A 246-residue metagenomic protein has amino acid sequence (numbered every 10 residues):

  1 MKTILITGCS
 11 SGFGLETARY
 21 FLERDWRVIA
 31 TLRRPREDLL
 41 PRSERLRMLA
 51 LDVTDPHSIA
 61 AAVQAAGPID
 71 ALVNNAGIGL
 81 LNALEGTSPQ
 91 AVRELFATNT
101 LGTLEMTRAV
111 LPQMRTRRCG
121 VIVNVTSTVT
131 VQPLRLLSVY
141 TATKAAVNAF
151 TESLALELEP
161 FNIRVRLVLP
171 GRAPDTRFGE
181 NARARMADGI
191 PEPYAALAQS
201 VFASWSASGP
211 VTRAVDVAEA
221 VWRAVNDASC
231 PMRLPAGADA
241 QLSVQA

Functional and structural regions predicted by a protein language model:
S10, G14, A18: N-terminal Rossmann NAD(P)H-binding glycine-rich loop of SDR-like oxidoreductase domains
A50-A61, P89-Q90: The beta1-alpha1 cofactor-binding region of Rossmann-like NAD(H)/NADP(H)-dependent oxidoreductases
A83-L84, A91-R93: Substrate-binding pocket helix/loop in short-chain dehydrogenase/reductase
T107, T143-A146: Active-site helix of classical SDR
T107-R108, E152: A short, exposed helix-loop element centered on a Lys and neighboring polar residues
S127: Residue(s) in the substrate-gating loop at a strand-loop-helix junction that position the organic substrate next
P160-C230: SDR active-site lid
